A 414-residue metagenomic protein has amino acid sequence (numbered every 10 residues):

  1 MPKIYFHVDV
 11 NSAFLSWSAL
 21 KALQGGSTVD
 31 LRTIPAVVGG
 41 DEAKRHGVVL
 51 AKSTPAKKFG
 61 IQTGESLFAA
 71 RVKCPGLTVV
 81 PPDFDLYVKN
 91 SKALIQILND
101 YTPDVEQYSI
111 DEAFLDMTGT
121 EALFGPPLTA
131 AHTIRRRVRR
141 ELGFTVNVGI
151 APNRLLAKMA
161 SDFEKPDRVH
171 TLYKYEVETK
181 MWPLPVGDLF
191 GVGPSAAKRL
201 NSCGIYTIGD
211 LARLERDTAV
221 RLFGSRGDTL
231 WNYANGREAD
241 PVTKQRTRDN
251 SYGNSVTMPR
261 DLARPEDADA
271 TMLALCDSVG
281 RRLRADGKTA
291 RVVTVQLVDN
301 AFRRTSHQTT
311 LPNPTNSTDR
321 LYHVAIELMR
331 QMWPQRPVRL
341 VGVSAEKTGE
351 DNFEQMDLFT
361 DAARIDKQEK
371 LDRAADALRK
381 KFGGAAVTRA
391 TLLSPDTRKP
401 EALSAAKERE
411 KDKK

Functional and structural regions predicted by a protein language model:
M1-N232, R281, I365-K414: Gly/Gly-Pro- and Ser/Thr-rich, intrinsically disordered tail segments characteristic of DNA damage-repair and tolerance
N11-A13, E42-R45, N300-R304, T348-D351: Short, charged/polar surface micro-motifs in flexible loops or helix N-caps
I34, V146, D167, R291-V293 (+2 more regions): Change "...and in nucleic-acid phosphodiester-cleaving endonucleases..." to "...and in nucleic-acid processing enzymes
V79, R303-H307, N352-E354: Short small-residue beta-strand/loop micro-motif enriched in glycine and branched aliphatics
A113-G119, S306-T309, Q355-D361: Short, hydrophobic beta-strand segments
P152-L155, A234-G236, T289-N300, V338-G349 (+1 more regions): A glycine-rich phosphate-binding loop feature that marks nucleotide/adenosyl-phosphate handling sites
D188, A196-V338: DNA-contacting surface of Y-family translesion DNA polymerases
T315, R320-K380: C-terminal hydrophobic structural anchor segments that stabilize assembly/packing rather than catalytic chemistry
